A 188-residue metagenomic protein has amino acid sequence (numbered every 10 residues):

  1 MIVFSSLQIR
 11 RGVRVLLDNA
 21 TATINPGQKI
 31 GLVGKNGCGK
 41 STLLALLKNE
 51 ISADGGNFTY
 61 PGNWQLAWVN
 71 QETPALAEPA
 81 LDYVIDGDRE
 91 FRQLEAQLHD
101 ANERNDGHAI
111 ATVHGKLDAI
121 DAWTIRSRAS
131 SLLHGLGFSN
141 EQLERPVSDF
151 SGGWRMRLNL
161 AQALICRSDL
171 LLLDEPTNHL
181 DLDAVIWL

Functional and structural regions predicted by a protein language model:
M1-L188: ABC ATP-binding cassette signature C-motif
